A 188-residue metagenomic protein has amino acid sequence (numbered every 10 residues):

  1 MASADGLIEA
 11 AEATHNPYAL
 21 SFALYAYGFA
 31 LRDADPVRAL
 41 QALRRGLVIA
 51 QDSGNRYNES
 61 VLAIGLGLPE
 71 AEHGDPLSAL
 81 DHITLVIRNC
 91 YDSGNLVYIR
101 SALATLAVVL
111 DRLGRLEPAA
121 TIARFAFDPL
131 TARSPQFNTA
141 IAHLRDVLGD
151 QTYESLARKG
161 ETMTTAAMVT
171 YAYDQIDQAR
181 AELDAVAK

Functional and structural regions predicted by a protein language model:
M1-A2, R32-V37, D128-Q136: Inter-helical turn/loop elements of alpha-helical hairpins
D5-N16, R44-N55, T84-N95, R124-P129: Amphipathic alpha-helical segments of tetratricopeptide repeats
H15, A34, G54, G74 (+5 more regions): Short helix-adjacent coil turns
Y18-P36, V48, Y57-H73, Y98-R112 (+1 more regions): Tandem amphipathic alpha-helical repeat scaffolds
L77-I83: Extracellular beta-solenoid/beta-roll
I87-I122: Repeat-solenoid scaffold signature
R115-K188: C-terminal non-catalytic interaction modules
